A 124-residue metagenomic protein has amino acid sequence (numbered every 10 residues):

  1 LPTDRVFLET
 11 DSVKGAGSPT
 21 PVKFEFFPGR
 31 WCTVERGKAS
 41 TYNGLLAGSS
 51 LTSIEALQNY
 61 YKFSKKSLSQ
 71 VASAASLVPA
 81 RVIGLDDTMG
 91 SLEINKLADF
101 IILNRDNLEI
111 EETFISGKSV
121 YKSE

Functional and structural regions predicted by a protein language model:
L1-K96, F100-L103: His/Asp/Glu-enriched, well-ordered alpha-helical/loop segment that forms or immediately abuts the divalent-metal
D106-L108: Short, small/polar residue-rich loop motifs at catalytic or cofactor-binding pockets
